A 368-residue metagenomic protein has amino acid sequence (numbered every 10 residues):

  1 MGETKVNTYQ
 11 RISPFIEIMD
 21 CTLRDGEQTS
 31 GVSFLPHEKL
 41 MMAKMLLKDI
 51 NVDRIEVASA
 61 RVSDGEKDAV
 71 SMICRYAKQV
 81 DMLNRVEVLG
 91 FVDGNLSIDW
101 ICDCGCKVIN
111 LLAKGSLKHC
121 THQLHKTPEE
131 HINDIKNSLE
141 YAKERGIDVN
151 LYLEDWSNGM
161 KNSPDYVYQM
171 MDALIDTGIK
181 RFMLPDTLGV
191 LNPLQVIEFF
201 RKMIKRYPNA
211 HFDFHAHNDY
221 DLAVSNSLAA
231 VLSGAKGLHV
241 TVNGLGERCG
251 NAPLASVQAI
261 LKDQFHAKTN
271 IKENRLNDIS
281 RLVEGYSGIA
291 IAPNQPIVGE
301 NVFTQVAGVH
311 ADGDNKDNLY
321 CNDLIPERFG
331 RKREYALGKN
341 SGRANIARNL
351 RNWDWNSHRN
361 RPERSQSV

Functional and structural regions predicted by a protein language model:
G2-T22, F265-V368: A mid-to-C-terminal "edge-of-domain" accessory segment
S13-I18, R24-D25, T29-R54, M72-D81 (+2 more regions): Alpha/beta enzyme core
V32, S59-A60, F91, P128 (+7 more regions): Hydrophobic alpha-helical scaffolding
F34-M41, D64-D68, E130-N133, N162-D165 (+11 more regions): Conserved active-site and cofactor/substrate-binding residues in soluble primary-metabolism enzymes
A58-A60, L89, L112, Y152-E154 (+4 more regions): Generic beta-strand/beta-sheet core signal
E87-D93: Beta-alpha junction/loop-to-helix N-cap segments that form part of ligand/metal-binding clefts
L188-L191, Q195-Y320: Catalytic alpha/beta core domains of metabolic enzymes, predominantly
